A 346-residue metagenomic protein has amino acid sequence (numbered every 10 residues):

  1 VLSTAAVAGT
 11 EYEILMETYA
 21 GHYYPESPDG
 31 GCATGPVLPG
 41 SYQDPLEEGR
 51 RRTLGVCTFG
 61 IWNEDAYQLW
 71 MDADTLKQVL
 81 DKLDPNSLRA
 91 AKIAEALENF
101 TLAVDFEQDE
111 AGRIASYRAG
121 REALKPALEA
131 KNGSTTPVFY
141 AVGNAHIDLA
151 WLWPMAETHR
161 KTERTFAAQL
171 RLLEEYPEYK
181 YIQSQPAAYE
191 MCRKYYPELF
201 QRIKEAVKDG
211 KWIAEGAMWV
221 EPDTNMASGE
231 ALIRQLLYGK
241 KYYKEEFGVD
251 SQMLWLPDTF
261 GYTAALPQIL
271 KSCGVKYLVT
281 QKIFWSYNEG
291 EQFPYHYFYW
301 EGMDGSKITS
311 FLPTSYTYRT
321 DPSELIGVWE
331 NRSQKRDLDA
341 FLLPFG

Functional and structural regions predicted by a protein language model:
V1, V7-G346: Catalytic-domain carbohydrate-binding cleft regions of carbohydrate-active enzymes
